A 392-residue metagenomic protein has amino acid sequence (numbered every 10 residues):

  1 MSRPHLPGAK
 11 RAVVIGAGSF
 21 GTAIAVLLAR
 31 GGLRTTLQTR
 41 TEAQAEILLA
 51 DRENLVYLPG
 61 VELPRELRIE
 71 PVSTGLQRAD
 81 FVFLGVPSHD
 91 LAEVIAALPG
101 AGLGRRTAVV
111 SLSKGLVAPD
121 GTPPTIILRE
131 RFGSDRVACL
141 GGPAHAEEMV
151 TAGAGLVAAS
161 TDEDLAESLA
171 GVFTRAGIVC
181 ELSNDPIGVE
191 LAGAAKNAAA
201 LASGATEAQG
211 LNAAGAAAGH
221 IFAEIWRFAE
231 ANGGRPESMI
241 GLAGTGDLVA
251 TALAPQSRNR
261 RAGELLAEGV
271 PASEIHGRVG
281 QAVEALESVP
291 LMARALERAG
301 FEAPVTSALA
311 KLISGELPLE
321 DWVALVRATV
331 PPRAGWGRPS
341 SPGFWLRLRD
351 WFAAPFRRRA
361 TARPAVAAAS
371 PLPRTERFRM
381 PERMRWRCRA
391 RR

Functional and structural regions predicted by a protein language model:
S2-V61, E70-P71, L348, F356: NAD(P)+-binding Rossmann beta1-loop-alpha1 motif at the extreme N-terminus of oxidoreductases
L63, R68-I69, T74-G153, A166-G171: Rossmann-like NAD(P)(H) cofactor-binding subdomain of soluble oxidoreductases
D90, A97, A101, I127-R136 (+1 more regions): Internal alpha-helical scaffold of NAD(P)-dependent oxidoreductase catalytic cores
S111, R136-G141, C180-N184, I240-G241 (+1 more regions): General beta-strand structural signal in soluble alpha/beta enzymes
K196, A200-G204, E230-G244, L248-R359: NAD(P)-dependent Rossmann-like dehydrogenase/reductase catalytic/cofactor-binding core
T361, A367-R374, P381: N-terminal polybasic/positive-inside topogenic patches
